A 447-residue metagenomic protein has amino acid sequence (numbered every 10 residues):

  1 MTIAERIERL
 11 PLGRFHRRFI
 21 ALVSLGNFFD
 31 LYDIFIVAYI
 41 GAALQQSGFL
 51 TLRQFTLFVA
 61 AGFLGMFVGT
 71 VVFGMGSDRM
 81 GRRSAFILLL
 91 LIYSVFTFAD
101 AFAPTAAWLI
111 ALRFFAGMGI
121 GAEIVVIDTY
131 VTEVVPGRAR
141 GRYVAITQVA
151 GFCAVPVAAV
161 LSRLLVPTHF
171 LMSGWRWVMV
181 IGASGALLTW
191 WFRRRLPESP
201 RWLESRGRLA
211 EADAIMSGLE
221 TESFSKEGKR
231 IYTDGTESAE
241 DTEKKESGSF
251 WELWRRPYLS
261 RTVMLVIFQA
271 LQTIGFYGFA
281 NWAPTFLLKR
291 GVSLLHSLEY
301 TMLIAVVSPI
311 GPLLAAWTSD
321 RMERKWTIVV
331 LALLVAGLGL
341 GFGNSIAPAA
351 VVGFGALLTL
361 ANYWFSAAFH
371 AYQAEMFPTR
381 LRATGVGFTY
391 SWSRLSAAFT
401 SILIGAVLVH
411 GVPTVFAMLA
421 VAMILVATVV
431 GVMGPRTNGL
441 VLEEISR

Functional and structural regions predicted by a protein language model:
M1-R447: Transmembrane-helix signature of 12-pass secondary carriers
